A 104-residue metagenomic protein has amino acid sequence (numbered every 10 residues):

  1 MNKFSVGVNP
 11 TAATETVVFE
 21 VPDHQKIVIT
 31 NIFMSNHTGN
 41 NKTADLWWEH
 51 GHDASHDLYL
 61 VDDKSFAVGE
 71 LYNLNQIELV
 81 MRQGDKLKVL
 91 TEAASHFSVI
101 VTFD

Functional and structural regions predicted by a protein language model:
M1-I27, N31, H50, L90-D104: C-terminal interaction-tip segments
Q25, E70, Q83-D85: Surface-exposed loop/turn positions
F33, H37-G39: Short, acidic/polar linear motifs in exposed loop/turn regions
G39-D62: Short, surface-exposed beta-strand/strand-loop-strand elements in extracellular ectodomains
K64-L71: Short proline/glycine- and polar residue-rich coil/turn motifs
L71-E78: Exposed aromatic-hydrophobic patches
E78-A93: Noncatalytic modules at the cell exterior or secretory-pathway interfaces, chiefly beta-strand-rich lectin/adhesion
